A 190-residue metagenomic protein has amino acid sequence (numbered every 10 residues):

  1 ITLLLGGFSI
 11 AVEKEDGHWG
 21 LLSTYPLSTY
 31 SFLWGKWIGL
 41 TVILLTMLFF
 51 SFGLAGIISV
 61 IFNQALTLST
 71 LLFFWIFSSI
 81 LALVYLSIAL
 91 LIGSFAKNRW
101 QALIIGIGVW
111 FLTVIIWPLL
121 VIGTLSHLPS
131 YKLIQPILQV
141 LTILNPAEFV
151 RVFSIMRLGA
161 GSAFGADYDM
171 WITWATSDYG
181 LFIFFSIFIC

Functional and structural regions predicted by a protein language model:
I1-V12: Long, hydrophobic alpha-helical segments
V12, T24-Y25, G56-V60, S94 (+1 more regions): Transmembrane helix-loop junction
L21-T29: Short helix-to-coil transition segments within interhelical loops that connect adjacent transmembrane helices
Y30-K36: Alpha-helix N-cap/helix-start motif at helix boundaries, enriched for small hydrophobics
K36-W37, F74, G106-I107: Residue-level recognition of transmembrane alpha-helices in multi-pass small-molecule transporters/permeases
G39-K97: Secretory targeting signals
S79-S130: A structural motif at transmembrane helix-loop-helix junctions in multipass membrane proteins
F111, I115-I187: Terminal transmembrane helical anchor/hairpin motif
